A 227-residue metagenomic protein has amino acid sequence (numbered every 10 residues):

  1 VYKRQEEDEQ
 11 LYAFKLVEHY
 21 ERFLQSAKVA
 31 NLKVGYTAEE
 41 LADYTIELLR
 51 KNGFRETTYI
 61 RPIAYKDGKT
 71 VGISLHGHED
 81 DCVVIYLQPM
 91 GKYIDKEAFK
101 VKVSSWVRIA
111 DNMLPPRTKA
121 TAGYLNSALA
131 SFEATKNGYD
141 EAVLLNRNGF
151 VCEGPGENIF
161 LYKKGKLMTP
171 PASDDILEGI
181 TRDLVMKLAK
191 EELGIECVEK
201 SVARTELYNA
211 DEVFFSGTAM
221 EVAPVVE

Functional and structural regions predicted by a protein language model:
K3-E47, V71-E227: Helix-start/capping segments and mature chain N-termini
R50-F54: Non-catalytic accessory segments adjacent to catalytic cores
T57-A64: ATP-grasp fold ATP-binding core
Y65-T70: Short, internal active-site loops enriched in acidic
